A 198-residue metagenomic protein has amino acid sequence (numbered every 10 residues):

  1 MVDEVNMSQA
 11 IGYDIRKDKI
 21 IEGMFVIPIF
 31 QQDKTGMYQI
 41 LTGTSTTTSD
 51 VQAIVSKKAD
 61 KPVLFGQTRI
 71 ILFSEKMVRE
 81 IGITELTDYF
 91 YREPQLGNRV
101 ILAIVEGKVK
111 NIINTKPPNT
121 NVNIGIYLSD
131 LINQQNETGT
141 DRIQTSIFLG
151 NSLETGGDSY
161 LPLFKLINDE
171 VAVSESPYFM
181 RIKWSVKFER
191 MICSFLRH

Functional and structural regions predicted by a protein language model:
M1-H198: Membrane-proximal alpha-helical signals and transmembrane carboxylates
